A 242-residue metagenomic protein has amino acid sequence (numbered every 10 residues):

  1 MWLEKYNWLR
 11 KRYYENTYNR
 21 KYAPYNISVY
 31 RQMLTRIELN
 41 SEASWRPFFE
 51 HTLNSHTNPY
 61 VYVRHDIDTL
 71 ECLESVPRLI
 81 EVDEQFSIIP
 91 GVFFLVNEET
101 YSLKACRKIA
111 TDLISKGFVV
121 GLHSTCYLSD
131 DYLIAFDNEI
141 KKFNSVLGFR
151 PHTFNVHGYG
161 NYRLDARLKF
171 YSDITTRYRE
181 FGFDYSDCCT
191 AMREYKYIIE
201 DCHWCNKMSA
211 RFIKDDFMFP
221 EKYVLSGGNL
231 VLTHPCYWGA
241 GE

Functional and structural regions predicted by a protein language model:
M1-G117, Y127, D131-E242: Terminal accessory/targeting
V119, H123: Beta-strand-loop-alpha-helix segment that lines the small-molecule cofactor/substrate pocket of alpha/beta enzymes
